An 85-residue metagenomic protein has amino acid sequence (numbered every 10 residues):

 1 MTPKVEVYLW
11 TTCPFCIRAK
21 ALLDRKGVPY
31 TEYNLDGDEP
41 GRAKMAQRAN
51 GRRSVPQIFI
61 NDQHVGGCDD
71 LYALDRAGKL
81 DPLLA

Functional and structural regions predicted by a protein language model:
M1-T31: Local sequence-structure signature of Cys/Sec-based thiol-disulfide redox active-site neighborhoods
T11, Y33, A46, C68: Conserved short-loop catalytic and cofactor-binding motifs
C16, E39, L74: Loop/helix-junction capping segments adjacent to catalytic residues or to phosphate/diphosphate-binding pockets
A21-L23, A46, Y72-L74: Short, glycine/charged-enriched secondary-structure capping and boundary segments
T31-Y33, Q63: Structural signal for short hydrophobic segments within the conserved structured cores of catalytic domains across
L35-R53, K79-A85: Thioredoxin-like thiol-disulfide oxidoreductase module
N50-F59, D69: Structural micro-motif
I60-A85: Non-catalytic, surface beta->alpha helical segment in thiol-disulfide oxidoreductase systems
